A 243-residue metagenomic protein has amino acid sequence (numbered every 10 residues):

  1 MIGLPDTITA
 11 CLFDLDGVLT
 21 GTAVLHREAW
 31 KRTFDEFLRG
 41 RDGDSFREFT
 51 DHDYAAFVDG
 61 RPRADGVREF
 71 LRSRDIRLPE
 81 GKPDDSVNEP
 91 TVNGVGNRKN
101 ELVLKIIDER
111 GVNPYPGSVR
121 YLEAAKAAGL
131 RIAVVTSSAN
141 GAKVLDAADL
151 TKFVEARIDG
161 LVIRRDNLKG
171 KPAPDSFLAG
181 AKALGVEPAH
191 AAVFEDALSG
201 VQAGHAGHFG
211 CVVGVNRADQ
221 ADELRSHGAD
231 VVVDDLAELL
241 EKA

Functional and structural regions predicted by a protein language model:
I2-G3, E238-A243: Short amphipathic alpha-helix with an adjacent loop that forms part of the alpha/beta core around
L4-P116, K143: N-terminal helical cap/lid subdomain that shapes the substrate entry/recognition surface in HAD-like hydrolases
V112, L130-R131, V135, A139-A192 (+3 more regions): Substrate-recognition "cap/lid" segment bordering the active-site pocket of phosphatases
G117-A128: Catalytic-core regions built around general acid/base machinery
H208-G210: Conserved S-adenosyl-L-methionine
N216-D219, L236: Short glycine-rich donor-binding/catalytic loop of glycosyltransferases that coordinates the nucleotide-sugar
V231-D235: Short acidic-hydrophobic, aromatic-tinged amphipathic segments that line or gate anion-handling sites
